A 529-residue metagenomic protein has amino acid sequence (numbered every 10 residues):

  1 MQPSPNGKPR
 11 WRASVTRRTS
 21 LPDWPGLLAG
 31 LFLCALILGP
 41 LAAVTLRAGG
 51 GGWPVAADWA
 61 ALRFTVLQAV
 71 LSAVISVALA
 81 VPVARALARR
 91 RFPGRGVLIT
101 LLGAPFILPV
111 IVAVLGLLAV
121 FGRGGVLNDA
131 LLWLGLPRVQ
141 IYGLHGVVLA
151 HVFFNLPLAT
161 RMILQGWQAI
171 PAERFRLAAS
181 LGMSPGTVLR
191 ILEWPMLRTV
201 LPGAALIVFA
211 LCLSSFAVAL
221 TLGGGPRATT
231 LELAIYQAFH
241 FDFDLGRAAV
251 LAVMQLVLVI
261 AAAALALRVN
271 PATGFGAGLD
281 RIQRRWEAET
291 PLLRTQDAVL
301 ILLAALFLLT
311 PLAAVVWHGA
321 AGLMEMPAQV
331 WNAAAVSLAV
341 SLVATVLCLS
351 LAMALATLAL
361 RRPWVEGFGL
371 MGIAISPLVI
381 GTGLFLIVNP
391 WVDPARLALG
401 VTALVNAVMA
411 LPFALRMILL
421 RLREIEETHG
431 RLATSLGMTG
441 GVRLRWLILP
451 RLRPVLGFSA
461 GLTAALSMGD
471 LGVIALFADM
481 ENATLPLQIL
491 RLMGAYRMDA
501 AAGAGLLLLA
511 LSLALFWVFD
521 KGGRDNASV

Functional and structural regions predicted by a protein language model:
M1-A29, R90-G94, G186, A266-L303 (+1 more regions): Transmembrane alpha-helical segments of polytopic membrane transport and secretion proteins
T19-G50, A56-Q168, M196-G223, A248-L267 (+7 more regions): Membrane-water interface segments at the C-terminal ends of transmembrane alpha-helices in multi-pass inner-membrane
R89, P93-G94, E173-R176, S180: Conserved MFS/SLC helix-loop-helix module at the cytosolic interface between two early adjacent transmembrane helices
A119, A217-F243, D470-M498: Glycine-rich helix-loop "coupling/hinge" segments at transmembrane-helix boundaries in multipass transporters
L164-F175, P185, L419-G430: Membrane-helix/interface signature in polytopic inner-membrane proteins
A178-A179, L432-T434: The alpha-helix within a helix-turn-helix
